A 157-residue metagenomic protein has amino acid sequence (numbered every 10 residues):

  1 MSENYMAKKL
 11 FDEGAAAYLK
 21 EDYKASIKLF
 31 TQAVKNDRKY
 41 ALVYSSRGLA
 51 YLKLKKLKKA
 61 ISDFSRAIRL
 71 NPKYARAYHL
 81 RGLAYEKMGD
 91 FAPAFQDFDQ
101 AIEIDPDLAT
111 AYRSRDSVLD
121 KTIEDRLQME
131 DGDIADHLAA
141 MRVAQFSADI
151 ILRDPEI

Functional and structural regions predicted by a protein language model:
M1-I157: Alpha-helical tetratricopeptide repeat
